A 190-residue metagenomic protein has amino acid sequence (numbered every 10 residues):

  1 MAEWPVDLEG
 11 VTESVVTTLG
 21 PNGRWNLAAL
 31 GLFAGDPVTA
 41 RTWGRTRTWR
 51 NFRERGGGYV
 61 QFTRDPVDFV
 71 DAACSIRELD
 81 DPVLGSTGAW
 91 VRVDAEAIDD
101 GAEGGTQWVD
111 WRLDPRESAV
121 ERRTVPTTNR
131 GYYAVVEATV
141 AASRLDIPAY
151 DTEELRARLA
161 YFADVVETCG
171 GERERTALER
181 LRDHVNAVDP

Functional and structural regions predicted by a protein language model:
M1-R50, E54-R55, Y59-Q61: N-terminal structural module
V11, N22-W25, T87-W90, T106-W108: Coil-to-beta-strand transition motifs
T18, L32, F62, A95-D99 (+1 more regions): A residue-level detector for short acidic-glycine micro-motifs
F33-G35, D99-Q107: Short, ordered beta-strand-loop transition motifs
R45-A89: Short, structured beta-strand-loop surface elements
P66, A89, A95-A102: Short, charged beta-turn/beta-strand-edge "cap" motif at the junction between a beta-strand and an adjacent loop
E103-D151: Flexible glycine-rich active-site/ligand-binding loops centered on an Asp-His dyad
T139-D189: An accessory alpha-helical subdomain
